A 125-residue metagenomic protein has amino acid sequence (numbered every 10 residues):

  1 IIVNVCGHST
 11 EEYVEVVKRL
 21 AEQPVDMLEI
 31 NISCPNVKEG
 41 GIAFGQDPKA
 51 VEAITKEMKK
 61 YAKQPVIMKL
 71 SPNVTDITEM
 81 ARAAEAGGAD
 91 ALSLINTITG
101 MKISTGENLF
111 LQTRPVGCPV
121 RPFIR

Functional and structural regions predicted by a protein language model:
I1, A21, T55-A62, E85: Surface-exposed amphipathic alpha-helices with a cationic face
I1-V5, L28-I30, V66-L70, L92-L94: Hydrophobic faces of well-ordered beta-strands that scaffold small-molecule active sites in alpha/beta enzyme cores
G7-S9, C34-N36, P72-D76, I98: Active-site-proximal loop/turn and secondary-structure-junction residues that shape catalytic pockets, frequently
E11-E22, V74-G87: Catalytic cores of alpha/beta
Y13, V51, T55, I77 (+1 more regions): Aromatic/hydrophobic pocket-lining residues that form the small-molecule binding cavity in soluble enzyme cores
M27-I32, I54: Short, acidic/small-residue loops that bind anionic groups at enzyme active sites
C34-K49, M80-R125: Glycine/Thr-rich beta-alpha phosphate-binding loop at enzyme active sites
